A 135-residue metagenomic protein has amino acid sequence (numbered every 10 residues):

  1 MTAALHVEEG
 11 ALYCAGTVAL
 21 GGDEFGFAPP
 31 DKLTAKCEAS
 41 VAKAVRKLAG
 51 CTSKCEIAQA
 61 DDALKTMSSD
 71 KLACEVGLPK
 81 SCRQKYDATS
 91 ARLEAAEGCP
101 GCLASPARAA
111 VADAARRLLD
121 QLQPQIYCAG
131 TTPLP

Functional and structural regions predicted by a protein language model:
M1-P135: Soluble, non-transmembrane alpha-helical interaction regions
